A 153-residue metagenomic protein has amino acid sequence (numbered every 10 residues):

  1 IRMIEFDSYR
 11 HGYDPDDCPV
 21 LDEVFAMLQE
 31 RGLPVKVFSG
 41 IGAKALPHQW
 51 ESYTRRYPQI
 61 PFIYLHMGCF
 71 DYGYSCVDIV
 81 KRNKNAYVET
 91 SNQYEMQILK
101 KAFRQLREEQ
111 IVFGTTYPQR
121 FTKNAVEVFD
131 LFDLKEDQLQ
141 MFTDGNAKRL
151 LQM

Functional and structural regions predicted by a protein language model:
I1-P19, R31, N124, K148: Mid-domain alpha/beta scaffold segments of enzyme catalytic cores
R2-M3, D17-V112: Catalytic pocket-lining loop regions of alpha/beta-barrel enzymes, especially the amidohydrolase/enolase/GH5 lineages
F6-H11, S91-Y94, T115-P118, Q140-G145: A generic structural motif
S8, L33-P34, E109, Q119-T122: General secondary-structure edge motif
Y9-H11, G42, C69-F70, P118-R120: Short, solvent-exposed loop/turn segments at secondary-structure junctions
H11, G40, E89, F129 (+1 more regions): Short, flexible active-site loop motifs that bind/organize anionic cofactors or intermediates
L28, H66, V88, T116 (+3 more regions): Conserved, mostly hydrophobic/aromatic
E108-Q110, F121-M153: Mid-to-C-terminal alpha-helical segments outside catalytic/metal-binding sites
